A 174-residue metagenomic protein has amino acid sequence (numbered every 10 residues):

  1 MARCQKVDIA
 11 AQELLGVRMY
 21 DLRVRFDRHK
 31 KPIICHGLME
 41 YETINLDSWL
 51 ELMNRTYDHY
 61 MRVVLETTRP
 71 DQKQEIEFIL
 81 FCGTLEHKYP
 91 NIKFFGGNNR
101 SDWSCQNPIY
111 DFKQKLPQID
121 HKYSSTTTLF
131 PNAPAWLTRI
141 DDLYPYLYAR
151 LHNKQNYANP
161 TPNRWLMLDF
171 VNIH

Functional and structural regions predicted by a protein language model:
M1-H174: Catalytic cores of phosphodiester-bond hydrolases, prominently lipid phosphodiesterases
